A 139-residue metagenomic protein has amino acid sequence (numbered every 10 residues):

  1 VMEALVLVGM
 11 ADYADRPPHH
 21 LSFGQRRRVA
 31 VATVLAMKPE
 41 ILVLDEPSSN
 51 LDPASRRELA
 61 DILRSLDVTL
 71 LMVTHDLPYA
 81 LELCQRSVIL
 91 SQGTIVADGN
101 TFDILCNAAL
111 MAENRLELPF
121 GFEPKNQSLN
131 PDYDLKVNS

Functional and structural regions predicted by a protein language model:
V1-Y13: Conserved ABC ATPase "signature" region
P17-L21: Conserved ABC ATPase signature
V31: Hydrophobic anchor residue at the start of the ABC signature
L42-D45: Catalytic Walker B motif of ABC-type/P-loop ATPase nucleotide-binding domains
T74-H75: H-loop/switch region of ABC-family ATPase nucleotide-binding domains
A80-E82: A short, surface-exposed alpha-helical micro-motif characterized by mixed small hydrophobic and charged/polar residues
T94-E117: Conserved beta-strand-loop-alpha-helix hinge in the C-terminal portion of ABC ATPase nucleotide-binding domains
